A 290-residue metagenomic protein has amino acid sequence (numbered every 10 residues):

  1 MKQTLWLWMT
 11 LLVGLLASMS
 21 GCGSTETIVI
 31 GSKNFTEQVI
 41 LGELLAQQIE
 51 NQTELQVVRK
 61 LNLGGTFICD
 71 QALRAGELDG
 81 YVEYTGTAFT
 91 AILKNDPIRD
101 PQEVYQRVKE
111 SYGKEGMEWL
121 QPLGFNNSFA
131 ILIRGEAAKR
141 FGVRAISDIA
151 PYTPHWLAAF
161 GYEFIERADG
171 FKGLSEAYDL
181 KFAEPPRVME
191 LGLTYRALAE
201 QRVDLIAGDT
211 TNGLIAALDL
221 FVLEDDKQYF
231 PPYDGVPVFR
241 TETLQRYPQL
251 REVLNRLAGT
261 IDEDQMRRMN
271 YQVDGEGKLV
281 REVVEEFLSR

Functional and structural regions predicted by a protein language model:
S18-G21: C-terminal motif of bacterial Sec signal peptides marking the signal peptidase cleavage site
G23-T25: Bacterial signal peptide processing site
T27-V58, G124-R196, K278-E282: Bilobed "Venus flytrap"/periplasmic-binding protein-like clamshell domains and structurally analogous long
N62-T66, G76-F89, V104-Y105, R134-G135 (+4 more regions): Beta->alpha turn/N-cap motifs
R74-E83, T153-W156, G173, L198-G208: Alpha-to-beta junction loops
I92-L120, E200-R202, L214-Q228: Ligand-binding "clamshell"
F129-K139, D234-Y247: A bilobed periplasmic-binding-protein/Venus flytrap-type ligand-binding module shared by bacterial periplasmic
D169-G170, S175-A177, P248-R290: An extracytoplasmic/periplasmic, membrane-proximal ligand-sensing/linker region
